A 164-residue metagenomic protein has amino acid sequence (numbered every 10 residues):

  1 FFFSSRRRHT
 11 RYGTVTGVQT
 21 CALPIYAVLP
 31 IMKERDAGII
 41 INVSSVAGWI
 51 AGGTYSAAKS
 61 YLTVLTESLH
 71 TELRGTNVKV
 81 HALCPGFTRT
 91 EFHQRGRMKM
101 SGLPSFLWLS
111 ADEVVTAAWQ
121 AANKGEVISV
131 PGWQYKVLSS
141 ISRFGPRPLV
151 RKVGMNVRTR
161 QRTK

Functional and structural regions predicted by a protein language model:
F1-C21: Single conserved hydrophobic/aromatic residue that forms the stacking wall/gate of nucleotide- or nucleobase-binding
V18-E34, H70-T71: Amphipathic alpha-helical dimer-interface segment in Rossmann-like NAD(P)H-dependent oxidoreductases
P24-I25, T66, V115: Short-chain dehydrogenase/reductase
I25, A58-Y61: Active-site helix of classical SDR
L29, Y61, T66-R74, K79: Catalytic Tyr-X3-Lys helix of short-chain dehydrogenase/reductase
S45: Residue(s) in the substrate-gating loop at a strand-loop-helix junction that position the organic substrate next
I50-A57: Active-site loop-to-helix junction immediately N-terminal to the catalytic Tyr of the SDR YXXXK motif in Rossmann-fold
T71-V137, P148: SDR active-site lid
